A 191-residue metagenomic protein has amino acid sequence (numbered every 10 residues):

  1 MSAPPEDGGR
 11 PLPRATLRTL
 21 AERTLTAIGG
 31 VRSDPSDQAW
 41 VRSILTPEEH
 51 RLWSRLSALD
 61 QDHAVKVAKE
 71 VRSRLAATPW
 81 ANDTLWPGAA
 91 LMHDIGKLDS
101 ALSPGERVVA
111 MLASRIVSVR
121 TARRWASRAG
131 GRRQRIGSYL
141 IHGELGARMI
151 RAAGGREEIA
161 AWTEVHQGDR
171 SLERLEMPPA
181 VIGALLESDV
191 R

Functional and structural regions predicted by a protein language model:
M1-L52, D169-E173, R191: Non-catalytic interface/linker regions that flank or bridge core catalytic/transmembrane domains
P47-R191: Divalent metal-dependent catalytic cores for phosphoryl transfer on phosphate-bearing substrates
